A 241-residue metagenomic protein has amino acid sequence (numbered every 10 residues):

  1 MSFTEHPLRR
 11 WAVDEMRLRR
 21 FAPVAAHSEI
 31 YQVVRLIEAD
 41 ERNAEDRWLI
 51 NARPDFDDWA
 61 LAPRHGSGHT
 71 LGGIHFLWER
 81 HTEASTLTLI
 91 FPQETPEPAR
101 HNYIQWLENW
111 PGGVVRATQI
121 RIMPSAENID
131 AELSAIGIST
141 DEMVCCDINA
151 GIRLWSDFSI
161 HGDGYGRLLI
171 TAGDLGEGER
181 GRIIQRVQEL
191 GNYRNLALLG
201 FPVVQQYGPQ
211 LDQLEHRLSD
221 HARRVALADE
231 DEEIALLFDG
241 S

Functional and structural regions predicted by a protein language model:
M1-S125: N-terminal pre-transmembrane cytosolic regions of membrane proteins
E79, L89-D239: Extended alpha-helical interaction modules
